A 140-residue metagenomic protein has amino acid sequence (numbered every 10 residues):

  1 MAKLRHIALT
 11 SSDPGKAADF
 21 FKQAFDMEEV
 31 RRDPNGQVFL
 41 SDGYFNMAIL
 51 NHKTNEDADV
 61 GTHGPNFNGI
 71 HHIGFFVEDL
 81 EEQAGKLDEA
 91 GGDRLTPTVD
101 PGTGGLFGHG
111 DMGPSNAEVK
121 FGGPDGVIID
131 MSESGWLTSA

Functional and structural regions predicted by a protein language model:
M1-G15, I70-V77, S132-A140: N-terminal beta-strand motif that seeds the catalytic metal site of vicinal oxygen chelate
K3, P34, G69, M112-S115: Exposed loop/turn and edge beta-strand positions of beta-sandwich/beta-sheet ligand-binding modules
D13-E28: Amphipathic alpha-helical segments
K16, L80-A84: Short, conserved charged micro-motifs
D26-R32, D93-T98: Short secondary-structure junctions
E28-G64, F121-G122, I128-E133: Conserved short beta-strand elements that form part of the metal-binding/catalytic scaffold of enzyme active sites
F75, G85-A140: Vicinal oxygen chelate
